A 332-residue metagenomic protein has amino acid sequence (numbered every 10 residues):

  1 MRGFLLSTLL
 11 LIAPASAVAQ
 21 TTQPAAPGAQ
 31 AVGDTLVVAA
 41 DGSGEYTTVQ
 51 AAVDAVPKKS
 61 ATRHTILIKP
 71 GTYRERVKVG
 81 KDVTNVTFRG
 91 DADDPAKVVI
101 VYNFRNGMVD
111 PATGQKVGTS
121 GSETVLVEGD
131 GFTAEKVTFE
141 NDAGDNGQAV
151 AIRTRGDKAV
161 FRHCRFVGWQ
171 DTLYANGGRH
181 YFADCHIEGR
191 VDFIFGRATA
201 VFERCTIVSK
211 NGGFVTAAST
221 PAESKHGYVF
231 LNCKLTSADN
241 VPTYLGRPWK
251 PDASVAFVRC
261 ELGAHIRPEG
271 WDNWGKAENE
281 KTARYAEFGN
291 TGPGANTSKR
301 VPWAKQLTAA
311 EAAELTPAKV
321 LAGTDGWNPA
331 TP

Functional and structural regions predicted by a protein language model:
M1-F4: Positively charged n-region of N-terminal signal peptides that target proteins for export
S7-S16: Bacterial N-terminal signal peptides
Q20-P332: Sequence-level preference for short, compositionally simple segments enriched in small aliphatic or small polar residues
